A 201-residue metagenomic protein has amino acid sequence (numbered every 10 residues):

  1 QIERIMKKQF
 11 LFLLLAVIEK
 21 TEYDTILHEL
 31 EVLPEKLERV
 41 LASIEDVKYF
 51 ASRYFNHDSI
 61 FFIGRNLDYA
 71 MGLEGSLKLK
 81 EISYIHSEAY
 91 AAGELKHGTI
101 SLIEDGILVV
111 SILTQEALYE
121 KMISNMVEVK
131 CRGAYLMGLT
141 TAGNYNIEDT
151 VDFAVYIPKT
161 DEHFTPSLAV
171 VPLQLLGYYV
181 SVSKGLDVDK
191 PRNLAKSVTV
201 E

Functional and structural regions predicted by a protein language model:
Q1-K20, H28-V32, R65, I112-P158 (+2 more regions): Glycine-rich phosphate-binding loops that contact phosphosugars or nucleotide phosphates
Q1-L108, S181-E201: Active-site phosphate/pyrophosphate-binding segments
K96-E128, T160-Q174, V182: Glycine-rich, anion-gripping cofactor-binding loops and their flanking helix/strand elements in enzyme active sites
Y135, T150, T160-E201: Generic C-terminus detector
